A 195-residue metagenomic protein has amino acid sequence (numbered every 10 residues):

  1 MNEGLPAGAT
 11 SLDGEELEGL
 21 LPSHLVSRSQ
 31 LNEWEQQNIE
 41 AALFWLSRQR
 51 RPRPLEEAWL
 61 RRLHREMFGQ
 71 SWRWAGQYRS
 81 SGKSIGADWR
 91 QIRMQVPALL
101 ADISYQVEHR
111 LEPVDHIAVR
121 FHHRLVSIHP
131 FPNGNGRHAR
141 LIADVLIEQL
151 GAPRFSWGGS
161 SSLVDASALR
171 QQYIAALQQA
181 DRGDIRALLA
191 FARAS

Functional and structural regions predicted by a protein language model:
M1-S195: FIC/Doc superfamily catalytic core
